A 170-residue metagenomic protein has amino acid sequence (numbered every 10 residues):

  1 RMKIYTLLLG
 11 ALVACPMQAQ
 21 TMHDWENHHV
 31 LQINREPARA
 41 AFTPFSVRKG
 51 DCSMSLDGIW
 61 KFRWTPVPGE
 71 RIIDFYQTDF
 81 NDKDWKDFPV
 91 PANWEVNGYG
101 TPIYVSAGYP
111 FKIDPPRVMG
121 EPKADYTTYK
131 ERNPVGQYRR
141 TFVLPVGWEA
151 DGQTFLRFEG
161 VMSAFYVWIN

Functional and structural regions predicted by a protein language model:
R1, R48-D51: Extreme N-terminus of proteins, especially the signal/transit-peptide cleavage junction and the first residues
M2-L9: Sec-dependent signal peptide recognition, specifically the positively charged N-region followed immediately by
G10-A11, D114, P122, I169: N-terminal leader/targeting segments
A14-P16: N-terminal signal peptide c-region/cleavage motif recognized by signal peptidases
T21-E36, A40-V47, K61-T65, N93-N97 (+2 more regions): Accessory beta-strand-rich segments of carbohydrate-active enzymes
S53-S55: Extracellular/periplasmic catalytic domains that process cell-envelope and extracellular macromolecules
D57-V135: Core domains of carbohydrate- and sulfate-ester-processing enzymes
